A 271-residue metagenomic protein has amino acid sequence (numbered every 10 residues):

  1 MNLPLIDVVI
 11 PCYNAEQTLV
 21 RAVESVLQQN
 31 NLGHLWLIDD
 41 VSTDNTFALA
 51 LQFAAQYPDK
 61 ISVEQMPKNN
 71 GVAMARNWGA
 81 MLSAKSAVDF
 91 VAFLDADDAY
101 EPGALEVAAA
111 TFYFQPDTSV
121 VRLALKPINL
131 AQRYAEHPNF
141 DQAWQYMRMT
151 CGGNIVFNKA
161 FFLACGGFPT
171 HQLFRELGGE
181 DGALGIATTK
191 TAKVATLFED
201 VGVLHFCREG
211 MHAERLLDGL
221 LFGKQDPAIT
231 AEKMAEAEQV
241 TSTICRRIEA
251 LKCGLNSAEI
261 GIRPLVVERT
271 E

Functional and structural regions predicted by a protein language model:
E24-G33: Short, acidic, metal-binding catalytic loop of nucleotide-sugar glycosyltransferases
S25, D39-L49, K68, D98: A conserved acidic beta->alpha catalytic loop
N45, D98-T111: Acidic donor-binding/catalytic loop of UDP-sugar-dependent glycosyltransferases, especially processive GT2
M66-K85: Glycine-rich, basic loop-to-helix element that forms the pyrophosphate-binding segment of sugar-nucleotide handling
A87-D97: Short beta-strand-to-loop acidic/aromatic patch adjacent to the donor-nucleotide binding site
L105-Y134: Conserved donor NDP-sugar-binding/catalytic core segment of glycosyltransferases
F174-L184: Acidic donor-binding loop at a coil-to-helix junction in glycosyltransferase catalytic cores that engages
I186-V203: Catalytic donor-sugar/metal-binding loop of nucleotide-sugar-dependent glycosyltransferases
